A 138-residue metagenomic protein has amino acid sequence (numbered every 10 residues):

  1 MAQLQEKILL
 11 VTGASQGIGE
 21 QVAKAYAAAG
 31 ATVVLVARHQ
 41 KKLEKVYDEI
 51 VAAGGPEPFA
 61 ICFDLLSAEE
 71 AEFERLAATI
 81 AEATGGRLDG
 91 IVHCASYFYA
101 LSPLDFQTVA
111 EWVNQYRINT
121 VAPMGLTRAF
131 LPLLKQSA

Functional and structural regions predicted by a protein language model:
K7, G55, G85-D89, L134-A138: Active-site loop of short-chain dehydrogenase/reductase
S15-Q16: Conserved glycine-rich cofactor-binding loop
A31-V46: Conserved glycine-rich Rossmann-like NAD(P)H-binding loop of the short-chain dehydrogenase/reductase
A53-E69: Rossmann-fold cofactor-recognition segment
C94-A100: Conserved NAD(P)H cofactor-binding loop of Rossmann-fold oxidoreductase domains
S102-L104, T108-V113: Substrate-binding pocket helix/loop in short-chain dehydrogenase/reductase
T127-R128: A short, exposed helix-loop element centered on a Lys and neighboring polar residues
